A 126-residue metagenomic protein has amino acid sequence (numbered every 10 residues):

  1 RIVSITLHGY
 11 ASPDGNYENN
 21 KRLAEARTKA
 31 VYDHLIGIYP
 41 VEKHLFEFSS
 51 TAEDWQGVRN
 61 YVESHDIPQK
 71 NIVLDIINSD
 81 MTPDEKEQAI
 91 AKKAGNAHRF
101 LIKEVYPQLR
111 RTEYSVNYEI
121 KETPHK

Functional and structural regions predicted by a protein language model:
R1-K126: N-terminal targeting segments with Sec-dependent signals, encompassing both cleavable signal peptides and non-cleavable
